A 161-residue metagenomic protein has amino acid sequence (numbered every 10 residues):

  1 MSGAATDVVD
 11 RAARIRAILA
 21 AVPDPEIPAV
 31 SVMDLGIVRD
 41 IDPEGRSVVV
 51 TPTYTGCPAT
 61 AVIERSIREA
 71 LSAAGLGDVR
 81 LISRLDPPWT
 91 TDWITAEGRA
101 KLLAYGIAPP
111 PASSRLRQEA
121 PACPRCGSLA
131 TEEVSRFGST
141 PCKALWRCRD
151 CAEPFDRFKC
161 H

Functional and structural regions predicted by a protein language model:
M1-H161: Domain-level signature for proteins that mediate thiol-based redox and metal-cofactor handling
